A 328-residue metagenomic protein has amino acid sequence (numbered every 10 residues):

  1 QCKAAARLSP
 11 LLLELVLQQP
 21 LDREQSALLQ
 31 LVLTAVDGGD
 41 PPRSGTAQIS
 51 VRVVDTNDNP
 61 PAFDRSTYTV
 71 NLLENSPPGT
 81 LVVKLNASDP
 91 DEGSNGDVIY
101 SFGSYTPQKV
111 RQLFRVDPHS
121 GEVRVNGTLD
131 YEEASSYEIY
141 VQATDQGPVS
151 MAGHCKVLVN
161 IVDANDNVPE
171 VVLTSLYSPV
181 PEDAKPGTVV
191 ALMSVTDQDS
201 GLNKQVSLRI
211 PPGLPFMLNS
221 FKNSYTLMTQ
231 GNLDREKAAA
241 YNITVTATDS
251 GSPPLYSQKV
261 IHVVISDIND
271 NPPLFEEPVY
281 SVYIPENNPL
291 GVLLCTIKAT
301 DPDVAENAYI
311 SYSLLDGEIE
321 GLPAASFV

Functional and structural regions predicted by a protein language model:
Q1-V328: Extracellular cadherin-type adhesion modules in metazoan precursor proteins
